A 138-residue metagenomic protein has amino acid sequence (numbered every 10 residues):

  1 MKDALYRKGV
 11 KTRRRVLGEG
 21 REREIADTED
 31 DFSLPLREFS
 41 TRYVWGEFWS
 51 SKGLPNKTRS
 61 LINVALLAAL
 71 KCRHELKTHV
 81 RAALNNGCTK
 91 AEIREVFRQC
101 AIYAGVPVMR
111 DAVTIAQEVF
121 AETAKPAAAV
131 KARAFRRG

Functional and structural regions predicted by a protein language model:
M1-K57, N85, R110-G138: Acidic, glycine/proline-rich low-complexity segments that act as flexible tails and inter-domain linkers
E24-D27, N63-L67, R81-L84: A ubiquitous short alpha-helical element
D31-F32, A68-A69, N86, Q99-V106: A short structural micro-motif
S40-V44, L61-A68, V96-Y103, A112: Short alpha-helical scaffolding segments that buttress acidic/His motifs in well-ordered protein cores
K57-L61, E75, E92, V96 (+2 more regions): Residue-level detector of well-ordered alpha-helical segments, enriched for hydrophobic/aromatic packing positions
A68-F97: Mid-chain, well-packed structural core segment of small domains
C72-H79, C100-I115: Short amphipathic alpha-helical segments at helix boundaries and their inter-helical linkers
